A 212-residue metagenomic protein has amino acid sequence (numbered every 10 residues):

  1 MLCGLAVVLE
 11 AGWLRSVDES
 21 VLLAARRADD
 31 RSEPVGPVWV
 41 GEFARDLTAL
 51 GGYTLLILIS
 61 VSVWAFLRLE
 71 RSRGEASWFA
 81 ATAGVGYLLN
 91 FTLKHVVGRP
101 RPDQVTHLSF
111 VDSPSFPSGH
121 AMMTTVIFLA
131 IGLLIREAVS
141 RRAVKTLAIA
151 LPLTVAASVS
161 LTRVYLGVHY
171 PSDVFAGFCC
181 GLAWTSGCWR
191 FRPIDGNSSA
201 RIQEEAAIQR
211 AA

Functional and structural regions predicted by a protein language model:
M1-T54, V96-L108: N-terminal transmembrane-helix/juxtamembrane module of multi-pass inner/ER membrane proteins
L2-L5, D30, L89, L93 (+3 more regions): Alpha-helical membrane-inserting segments
V21, L47, L93, H120 (+1 more regions): Divalent metal-coordination and catalytic microenvironments
T48-R68, T125-I131, I135: Hydrophobic alpha-helical transmembrane segments
S60-Y87: Interfacial segments of alpha-helical transmembrane regions
A80-R99, A148-L161: Small-polar-interrupted transmembrane alpha-helices in polytopic inner-membrane proteins
P102-A212: Membrane-embedded catalytic cores of phosphoryl/pyrophosphoryl-handling enzymes
